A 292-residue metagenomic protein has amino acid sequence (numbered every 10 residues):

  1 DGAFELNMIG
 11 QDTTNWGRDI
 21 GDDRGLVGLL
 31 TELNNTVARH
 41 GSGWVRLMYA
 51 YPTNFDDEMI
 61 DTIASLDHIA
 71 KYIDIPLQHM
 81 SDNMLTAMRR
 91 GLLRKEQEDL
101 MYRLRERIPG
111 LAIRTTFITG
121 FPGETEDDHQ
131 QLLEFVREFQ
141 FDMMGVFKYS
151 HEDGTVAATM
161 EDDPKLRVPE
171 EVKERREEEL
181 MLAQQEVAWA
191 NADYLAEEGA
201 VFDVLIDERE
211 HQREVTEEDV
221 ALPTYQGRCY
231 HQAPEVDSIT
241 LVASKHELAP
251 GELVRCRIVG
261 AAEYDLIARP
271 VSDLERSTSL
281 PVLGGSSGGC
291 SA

Functional and structural regions predicted by a protein language model:
D1-W16, I73, E96-E106, Q130 (+4 more regions): Proteins enriched for Cys/Gly/acidic motifs involved in redox and nucleic-acid/cofactor modification
A3-H129, R137-E138: Conserved SAM/AdoMet-binding glycine-rich loop
F4, G43, D142, F147 (+1 more regions): Short acidic/polar active-site loop segments enriched in Thr and Asp
T13, P52, T119-G120, H151 (+3 more regions): Short, glycine-/Ser/Thr-/acidic-enriched flexible segments
M59-I60, L132, V242-S244: Short beta-alpha junctions and helix-cap segments that line functional grooves
I75, T116, V136, M144 (+3 more regions): Hydrophobic, well-ordered secondary-structure elements that form the walls of internal hydrophobic environments
M160-A292: Terminal RNA-binding accessory module
